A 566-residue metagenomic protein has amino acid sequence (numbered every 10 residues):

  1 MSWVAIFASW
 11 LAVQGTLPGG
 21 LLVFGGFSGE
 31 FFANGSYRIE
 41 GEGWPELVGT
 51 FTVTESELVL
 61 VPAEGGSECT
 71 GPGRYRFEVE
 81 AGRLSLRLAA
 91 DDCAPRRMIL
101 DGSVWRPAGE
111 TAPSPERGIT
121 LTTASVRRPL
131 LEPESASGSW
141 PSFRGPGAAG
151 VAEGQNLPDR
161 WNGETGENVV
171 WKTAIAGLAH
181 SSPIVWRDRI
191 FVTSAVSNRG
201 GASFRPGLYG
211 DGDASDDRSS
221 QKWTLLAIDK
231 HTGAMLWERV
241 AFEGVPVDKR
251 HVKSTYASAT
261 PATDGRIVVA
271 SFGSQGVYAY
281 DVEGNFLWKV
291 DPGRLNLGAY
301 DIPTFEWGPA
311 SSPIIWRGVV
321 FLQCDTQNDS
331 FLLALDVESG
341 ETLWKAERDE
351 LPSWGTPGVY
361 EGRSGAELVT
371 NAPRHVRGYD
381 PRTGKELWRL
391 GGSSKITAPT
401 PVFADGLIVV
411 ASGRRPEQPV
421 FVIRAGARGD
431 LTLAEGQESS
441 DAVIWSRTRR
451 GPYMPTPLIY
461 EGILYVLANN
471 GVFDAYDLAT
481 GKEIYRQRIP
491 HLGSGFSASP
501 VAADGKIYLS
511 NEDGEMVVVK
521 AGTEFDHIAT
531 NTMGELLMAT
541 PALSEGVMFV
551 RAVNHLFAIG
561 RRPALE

Functional and structural regions predicted by a protein language model:
M1-S125, H231: Lipid interaction determinants
Q14, G19, G66, P113-E566: Noncatalytic, solvent-exposed loop/strand surfaces of beta-propeller-type extracellular/periplasmic domains
